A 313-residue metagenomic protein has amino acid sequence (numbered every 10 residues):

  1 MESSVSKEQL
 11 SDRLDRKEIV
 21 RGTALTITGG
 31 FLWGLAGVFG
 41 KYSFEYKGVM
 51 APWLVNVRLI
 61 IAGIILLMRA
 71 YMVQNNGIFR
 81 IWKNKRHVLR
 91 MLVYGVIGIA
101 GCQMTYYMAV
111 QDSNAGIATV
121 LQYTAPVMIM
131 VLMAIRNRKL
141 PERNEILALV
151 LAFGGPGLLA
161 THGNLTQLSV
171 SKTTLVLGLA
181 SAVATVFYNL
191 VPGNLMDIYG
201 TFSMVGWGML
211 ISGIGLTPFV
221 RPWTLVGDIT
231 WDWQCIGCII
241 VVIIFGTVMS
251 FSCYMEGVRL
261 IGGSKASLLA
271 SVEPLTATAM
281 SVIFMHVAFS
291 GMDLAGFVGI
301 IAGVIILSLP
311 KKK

Functional and structural regions predicted by a protein language model:
M1-N56, Q167-N194, I214: Glycine-/small-residue-enriched transmembrane alpha-helix faces in small-molecule transporters and effluxers
E2, K47-G101, M128-L132, V183-V191 (+3 more regions): Transmembrane alpha-helices of multi-pass small-molecule transport proteins
E18-G22, K47-P52, N56, I81-H87 (+3 more regions): Juxtamembrane helix-entry segments on the extracytoplasmic side of multipass membrane proteins
G30, V57, I99, Q103 (+3 more regions): Helix-helix packing/entry segments at the starts of transmembrane helices
G37, Y71-G116, L158, I243-I261: Specific transmembrane alpha-helical segments of multi-pass solute transporters/efflux pumps, especially DMT/EamA
S43, L54, A109, N114 (+8 more regions): Hydrophobic/aromatic residues within transmembrane alpha-helices of multi-pass small-molecule transporters
I61, I65, L121-R136, V150-L151 (+4 more regions): Alpha-helical transmembrane segments of compact multi-pass small-molecule transporters, enriched in specific families
L66, P141-G163, L216, S271 (+2 more regions): Hydrophobic transmembrane alpha-helices of multi-pass small-molecule transport proteins
